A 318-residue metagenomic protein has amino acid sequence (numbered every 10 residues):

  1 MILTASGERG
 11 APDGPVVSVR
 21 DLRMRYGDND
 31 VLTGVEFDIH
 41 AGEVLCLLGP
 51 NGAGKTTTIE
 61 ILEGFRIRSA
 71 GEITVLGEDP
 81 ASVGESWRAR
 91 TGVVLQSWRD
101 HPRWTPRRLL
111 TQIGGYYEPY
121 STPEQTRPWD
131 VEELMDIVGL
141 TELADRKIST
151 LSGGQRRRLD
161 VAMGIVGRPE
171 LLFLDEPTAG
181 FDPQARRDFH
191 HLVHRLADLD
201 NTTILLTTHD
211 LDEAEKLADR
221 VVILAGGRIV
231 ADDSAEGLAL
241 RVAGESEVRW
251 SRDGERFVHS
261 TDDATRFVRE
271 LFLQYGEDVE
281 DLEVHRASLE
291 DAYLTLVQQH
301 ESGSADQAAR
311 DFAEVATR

Functional and structural regions predicted by a protein language model:
E63: Helix-to-loop junction immediately C-terminal to a conserved catalytic motif
G71-S82, S86-W87: Conserved ABC transporter NBD signature motif
T111, G115-E118, P123-L143: Conserved ABC ATPase "signature" region
K147-L151: Conserved ABC ATPase signature
L172-D175: Catalytic Walker B motif of ABC-type/P-loop ATPase nucleotide-binding domains
F189-F267: ABC transporter nucleotide-binding domain
A235-A313, R318: Short, charged/small-residue-rich alpha-helical element at the C-terminal edge of ABC transporter nucleotide-binding
